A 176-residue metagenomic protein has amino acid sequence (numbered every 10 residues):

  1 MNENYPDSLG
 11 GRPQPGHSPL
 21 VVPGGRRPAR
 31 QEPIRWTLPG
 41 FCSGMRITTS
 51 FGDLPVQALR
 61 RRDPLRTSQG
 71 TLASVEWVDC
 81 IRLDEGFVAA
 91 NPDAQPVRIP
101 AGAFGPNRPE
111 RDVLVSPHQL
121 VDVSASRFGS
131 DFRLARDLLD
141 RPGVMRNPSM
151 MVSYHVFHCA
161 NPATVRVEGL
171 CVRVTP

Functional and structural regions predicted by a protein language model:
M1-Q57: Protein maturation boundaries and topogenic segments
C42-T49, R66-P176: Long beta-strand-rich cores associated with HINT superfamily self-processing modules
Q57-A58, E76: Short linear motifs in exposed loops
